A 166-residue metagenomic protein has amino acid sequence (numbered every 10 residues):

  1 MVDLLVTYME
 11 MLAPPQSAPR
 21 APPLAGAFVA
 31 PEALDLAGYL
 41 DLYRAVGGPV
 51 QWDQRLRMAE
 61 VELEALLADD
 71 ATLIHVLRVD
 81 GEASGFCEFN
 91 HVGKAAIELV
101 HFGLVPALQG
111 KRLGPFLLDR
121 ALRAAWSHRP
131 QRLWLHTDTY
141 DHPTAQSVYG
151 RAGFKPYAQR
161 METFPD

Functional and structural regions predicted by a protein language model:
M1-A27, E32: Acyl-donor-binding surface of acyltransferase catalytic domains
R20-Q54: Short amphipathic alpha-helix that is part of the acyltransferase structural core
M58-V61, L67-I97, H101-P106: A conserved beta-strand-loop-helix scaffold within acyl/acetyltransferase catalytic domains
L73, Q131, K155: Short acidic/polar active-site loop segments enriched in Thr and Asp
S84, P156-Y157: Short hydrophobic beta-strand segments in globular cytosolic domains
L104, G110-S127, Q146-R151: Conserved acetyl-CoA-binding loop-helix of GNAT-fold acetyltransferases
Q109, L135-A145, Y157, E162-D166: Conserved beta-strand-loop-alpha-helix junction that forms the acyl-donor binding cleft
A125-T137: Conserved GNAT acetyl-CoA-binding A-motif
